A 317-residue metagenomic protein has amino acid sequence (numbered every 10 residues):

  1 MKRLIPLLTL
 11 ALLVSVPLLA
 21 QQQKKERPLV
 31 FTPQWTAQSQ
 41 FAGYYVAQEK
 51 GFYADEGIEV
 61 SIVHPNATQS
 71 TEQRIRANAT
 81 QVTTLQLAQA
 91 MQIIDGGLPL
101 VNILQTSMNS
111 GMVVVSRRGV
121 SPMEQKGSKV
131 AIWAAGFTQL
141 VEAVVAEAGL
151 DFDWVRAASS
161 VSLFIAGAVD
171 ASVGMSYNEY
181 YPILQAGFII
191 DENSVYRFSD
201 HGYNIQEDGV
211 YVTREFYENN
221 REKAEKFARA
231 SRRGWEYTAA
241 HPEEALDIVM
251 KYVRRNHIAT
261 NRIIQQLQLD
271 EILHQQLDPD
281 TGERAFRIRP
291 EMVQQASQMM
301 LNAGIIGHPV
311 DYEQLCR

Functional and structural regions predicted by a protein language model:
M1-L4: Positively charged n-region of N-terminal signal peptides that target proteins for export
L7-S15: Bacterial N-terminal signal peptides
V16-A20: Sec/Tat signal peptide C-region and signal peptidase I cleavage site
Q23-A157, V161-M175, N204: Short, glycine-/small- and polar/acidic-enriched structural segments that line small-molecule recognition paths
Q48-G51, E56-G57, A79, T84-L87 (+8 more regions): Sec/Tat-exported extracytoplasmic proteins
A88-Q89, S159-L163, V169-I258: Pocket-lining segment of extracytoplasmic ligand-binding domains
D151-W154, I190-V195, R255-L269, G307-Q314: Short, surface-exposed acidic
N219-I305: Secondary-structure end/capping motifs
